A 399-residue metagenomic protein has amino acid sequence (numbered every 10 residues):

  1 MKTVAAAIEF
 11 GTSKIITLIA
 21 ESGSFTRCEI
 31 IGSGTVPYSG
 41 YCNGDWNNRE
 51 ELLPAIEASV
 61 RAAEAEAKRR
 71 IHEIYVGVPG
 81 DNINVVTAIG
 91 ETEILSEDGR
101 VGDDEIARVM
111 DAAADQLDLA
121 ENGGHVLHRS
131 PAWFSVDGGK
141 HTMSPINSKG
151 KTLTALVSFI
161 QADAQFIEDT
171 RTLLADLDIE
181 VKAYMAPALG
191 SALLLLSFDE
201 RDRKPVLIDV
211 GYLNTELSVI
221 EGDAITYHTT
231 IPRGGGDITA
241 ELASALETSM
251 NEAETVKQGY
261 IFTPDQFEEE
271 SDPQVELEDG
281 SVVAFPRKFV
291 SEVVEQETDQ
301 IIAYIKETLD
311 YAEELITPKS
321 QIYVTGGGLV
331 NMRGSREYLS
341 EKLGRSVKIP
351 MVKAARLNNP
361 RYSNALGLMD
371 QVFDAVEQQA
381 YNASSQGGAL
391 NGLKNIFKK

Functional and structural regions predicted by a protein language model:
M1-K14, L18-I74, V78-P205, T226 (+9 more regions): Nucleotide/phosphate-binding catalytic cleft detector across ATP-hydrolyzing and phosphate-transferring enzymes
E29-I30, V210-N214, R333-K348: Acidic-glycine-rich active-site phosphate/pyrophosphate-binding loop
P79, F262-P264, T317-L339: Glycine-rich phosphate-binding loops at beta-strand->alpha-helix junctions
D103-D104, S340-L366: Conserved phosphate-binding/catalytic loops in two-lobed NTP-binding clefts
R203-E241: Glycine-rich phosphate-binding loop of actin/hexokinase-like ATP-binding domains
I238, A243-M250: Catalytic P-loop NTP-binding/switch module of NTPases
Q300-A312: A short, acidic, amphipathic alpha-helical segment used as a generic capping/interface helix at domain edges
